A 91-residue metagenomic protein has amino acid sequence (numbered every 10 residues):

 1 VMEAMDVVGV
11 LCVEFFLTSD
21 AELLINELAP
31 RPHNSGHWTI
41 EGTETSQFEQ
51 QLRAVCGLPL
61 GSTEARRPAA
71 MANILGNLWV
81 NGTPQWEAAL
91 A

Functional and structural regions predicted by a protein language model:
V1-V13, S19, A29-L78: Active-site "cap" helix and flanking loop/linker of ATP-utilizing ligase/carboxylase catalytic domains
A21-L24: Conserved protein kinase catalytic/activation segment
T83-A91: Short, intrinsically disordered, charge-balanced linker/junction segments flanking boundaries in proteins
